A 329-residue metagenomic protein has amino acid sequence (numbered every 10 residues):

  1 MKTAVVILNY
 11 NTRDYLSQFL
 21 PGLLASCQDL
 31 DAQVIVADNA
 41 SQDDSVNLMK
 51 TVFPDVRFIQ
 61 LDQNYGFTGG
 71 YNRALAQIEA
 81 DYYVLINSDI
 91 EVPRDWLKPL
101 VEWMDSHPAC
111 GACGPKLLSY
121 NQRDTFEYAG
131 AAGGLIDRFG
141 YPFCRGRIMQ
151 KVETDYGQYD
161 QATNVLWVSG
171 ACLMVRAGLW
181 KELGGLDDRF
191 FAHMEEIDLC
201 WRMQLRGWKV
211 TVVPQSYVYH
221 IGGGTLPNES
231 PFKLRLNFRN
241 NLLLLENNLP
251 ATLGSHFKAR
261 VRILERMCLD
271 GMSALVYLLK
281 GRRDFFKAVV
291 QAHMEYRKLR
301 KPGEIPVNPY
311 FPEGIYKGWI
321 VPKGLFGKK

Functional and structural regions predicted by a protein language model:
V6, K209-I320: Active-site-adjacent helix/loop segment of glycosyltransferases that harbors family-specific signature motifs
P21-D31: Short, acidic, metal-binding catalytic loop of nucleotide-sugar glycosyltransferases
G22, D38-N47, Q63: A conserved acidic beta->alpha catalytic loop
D31-A40, I59-L61: Short beta-strand/loop segment that forms part of the nucleotide-sugar
Q60-I78, S88-I90, P99: Glycine-rich, basic loop-to-helix element that forms the pyrophosphate-binding segment of sugar-nucleotide handling
Y83: Short aromatic/hydrophobic "clamp" motif used to bind/position activated sugar donors
E91-Y141: Conserved donor NDP-sugar-binding/catalytic core segment of glycosyltransferases
D160-Y217: A short, conserved alpha-helix in the catalytic core of glycosyltransferases
